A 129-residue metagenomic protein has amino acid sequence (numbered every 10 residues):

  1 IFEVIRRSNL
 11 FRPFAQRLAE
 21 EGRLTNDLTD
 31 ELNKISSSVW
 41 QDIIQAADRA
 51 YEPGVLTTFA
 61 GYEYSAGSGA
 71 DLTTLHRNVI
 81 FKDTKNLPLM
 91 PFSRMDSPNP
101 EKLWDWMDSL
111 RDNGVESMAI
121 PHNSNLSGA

Functional and structural regions predicted by a protein language model:
I1-A129: Extended, charged catalytic domains and RNA/DNA-binding interfaces, predominantly in divalent-metal-using enzymes
